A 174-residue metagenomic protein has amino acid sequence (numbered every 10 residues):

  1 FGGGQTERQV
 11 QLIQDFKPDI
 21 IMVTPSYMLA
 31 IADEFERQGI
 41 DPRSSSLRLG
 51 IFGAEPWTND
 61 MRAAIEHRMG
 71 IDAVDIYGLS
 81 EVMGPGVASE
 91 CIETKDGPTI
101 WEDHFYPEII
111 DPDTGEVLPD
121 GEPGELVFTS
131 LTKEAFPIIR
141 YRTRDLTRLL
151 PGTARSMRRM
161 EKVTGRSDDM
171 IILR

Functional and structural regions predicted by a protein language model:
F1-R174: Active-site glycine/GP-rich loop and adjacent strand/helix microenvironment that borders small-molecule binding pockets
